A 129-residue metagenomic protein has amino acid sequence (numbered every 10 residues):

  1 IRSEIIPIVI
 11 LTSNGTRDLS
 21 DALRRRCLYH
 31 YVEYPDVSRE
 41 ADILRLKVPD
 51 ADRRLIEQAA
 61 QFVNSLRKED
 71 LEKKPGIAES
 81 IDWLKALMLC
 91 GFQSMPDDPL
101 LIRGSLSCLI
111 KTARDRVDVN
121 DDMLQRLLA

Functional and structural regions predicted by a protein language model:
I1-A129: C-terminal regulatory/interaction module of P-loop NTP-utilizing enzymes
